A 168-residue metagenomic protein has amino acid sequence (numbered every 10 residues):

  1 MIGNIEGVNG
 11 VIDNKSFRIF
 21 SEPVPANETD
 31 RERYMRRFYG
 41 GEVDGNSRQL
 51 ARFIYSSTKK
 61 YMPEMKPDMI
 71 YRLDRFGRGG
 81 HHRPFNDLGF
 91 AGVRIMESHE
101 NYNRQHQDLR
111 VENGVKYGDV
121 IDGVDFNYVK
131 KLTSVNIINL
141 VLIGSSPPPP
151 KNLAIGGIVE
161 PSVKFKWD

Functional and structural regions predicted by a protein language model:
M1-G80, L88: Metal-dependent peptidase/peptidase-like ectodomains
G7-F20, M69-S145: Active-site-adjacent mobile loop/cap segments within catalytic or ligand-binding domains
K15, K59-K60, K66, K116 (+3 more regions): Context-gated lysine
Y55, Y102, F165-W167: A residue-identity detector for tryptophan
I138-W167: Pro/Thr/Ser/Gly-rich low-complexity, intrinsically disordered linker/stalk tracts
